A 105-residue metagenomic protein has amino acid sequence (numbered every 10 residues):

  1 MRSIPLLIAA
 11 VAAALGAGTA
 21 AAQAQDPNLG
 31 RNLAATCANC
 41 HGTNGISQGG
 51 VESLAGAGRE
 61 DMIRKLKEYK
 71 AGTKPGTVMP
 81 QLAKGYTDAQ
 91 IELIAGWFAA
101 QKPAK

Functional and structural regions predicted by a protein language model:
M1-P5: Positively charged n-region of N-terminal signal peptides that target proteins for export
L6-G16: Bacterial N-terminal signal peptides
L6-L7, L33, I46-S47, P75: N-terminal alpha-helical segment
A14-A34, G50-E52, I63, E68 (+1 more regions): Electrostatic cytochrome c docking/interface patches
Q23-A24, T43, L82, W97-A99: Residue-level hotspots at or immediately adjacent to binding/recognition sites across diverse folds
A35-T43, I94: The canonical Cys-X-X-Cys-His
N44-K74, P80-Y86: Gly/Gly-Pro-rich "capping" loops immediately C-terminal to redox-active cysteine motifs in periplasmic/lumenal
K74, K84-K105: C-terminal capping alpha-helices of c-type cytochrome domains
